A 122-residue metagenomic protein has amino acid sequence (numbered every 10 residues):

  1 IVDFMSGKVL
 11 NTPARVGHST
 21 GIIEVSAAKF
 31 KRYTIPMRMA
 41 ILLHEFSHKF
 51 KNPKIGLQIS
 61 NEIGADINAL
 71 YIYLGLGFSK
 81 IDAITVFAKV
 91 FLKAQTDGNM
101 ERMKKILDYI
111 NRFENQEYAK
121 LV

Functional and structural regions predicted by a protein language model:
I1-F4, K120-V122: A metal-dependent hydrolase signature that marks the N-terminal structural subdomain at the beginning of catalytic folds
D3-I35, F46-N52: Active-site scaffold of zinc-dependent metalloenzymes
V9-H18, A40-S47, K89-T96, M100-R102: Intrinsic structural disorder
S19, K31-A40, Q58-I63, T96-M103: Solvent-exposed, acidic/flexible segments
I23, A40, I63-Y71, T85: Solvent-exposed, polar/charged alpha-helical surfaces in well-ordered, non-transmembrane soluble domains, broadly
K29-R32, E45-N61, I72-F78: Catalytic Zn2+-binding segment of zinc metalloproteases
L42-F46, F50-P53, I106-F113: Glycine/serine-rich loop-strand microenvironments at binding/catalytic pocket rims
L76-V122: Long, well-structured alpha-helical subdomains associated with metal-dependent extracellular/ecto-lumenal hydrolases
